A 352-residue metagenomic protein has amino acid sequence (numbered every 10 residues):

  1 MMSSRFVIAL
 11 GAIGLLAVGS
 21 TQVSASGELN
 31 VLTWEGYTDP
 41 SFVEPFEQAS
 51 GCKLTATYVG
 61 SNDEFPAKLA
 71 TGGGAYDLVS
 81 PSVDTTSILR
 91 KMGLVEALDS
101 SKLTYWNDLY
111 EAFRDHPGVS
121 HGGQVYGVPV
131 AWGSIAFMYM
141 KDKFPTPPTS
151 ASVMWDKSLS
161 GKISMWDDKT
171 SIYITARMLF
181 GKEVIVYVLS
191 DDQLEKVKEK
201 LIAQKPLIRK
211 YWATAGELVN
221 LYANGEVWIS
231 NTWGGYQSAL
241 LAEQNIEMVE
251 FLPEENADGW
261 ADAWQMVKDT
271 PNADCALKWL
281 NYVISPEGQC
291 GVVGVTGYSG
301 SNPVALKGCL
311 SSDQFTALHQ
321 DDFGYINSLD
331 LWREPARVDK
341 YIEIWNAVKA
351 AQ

Functional and structural regions predicted by a protein language model:
S26-I88: Early extracytoplasmic/lumenal segment of secretory-pathway proteins
Y76-P81, Y211, W228-W233, V249-E250: Paired acidic/hydrophobic, glycine-rich loop segments that form the ligand-binding mouth/hinge of periplasmic-binding
S80-T86, R90-V219, A223: Extracytoplasmic ligand-binding site segments that recognize negatively charged/polar headgroups
T85-I88, I229-E247: A ligand-binding cleft/hinge motif common to bilobed small-molecule-binding domains
R90-A97, H121-V125, L240-L252, Q314: Ligand-binding "clamshell"
L194-Q204, Q244-K268: Periplasmic-binding protein-like
D262, V267-I326: Mature extracytoplasmic/periplasmic domains
G324-Q352: Conserved C-terminal helix/tail region of periplasmic/extracytoplasmic solute-binding proteins
